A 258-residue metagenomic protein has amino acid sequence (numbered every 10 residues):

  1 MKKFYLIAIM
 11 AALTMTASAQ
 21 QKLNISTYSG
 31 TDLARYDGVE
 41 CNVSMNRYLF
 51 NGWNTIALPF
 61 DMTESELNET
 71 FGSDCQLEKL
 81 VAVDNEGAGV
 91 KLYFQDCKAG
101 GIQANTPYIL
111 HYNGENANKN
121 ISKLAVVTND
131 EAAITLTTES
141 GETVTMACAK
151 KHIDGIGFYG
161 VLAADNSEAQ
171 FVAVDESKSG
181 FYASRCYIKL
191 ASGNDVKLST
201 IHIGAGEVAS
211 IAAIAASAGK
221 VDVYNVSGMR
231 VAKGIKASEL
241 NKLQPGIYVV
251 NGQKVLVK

Functional and structural regions predicted by a protein language model:
M1-F4, V257-K258: Positively charged n-region of N-terminal signal peptides that target proteins for export
F4-L13, G228: Sec-dependent N-terminal signal peptides
L13-A19: C-terminal segment of classical bacterial N-terminal signal peptides
Q20-F71, Q95-I211, L256-K258: A short, polar beta-strand/turn micro-motif
E69, S73-D84, K220-V226: Change to "...patches in solvent-exposed regions of secreted, membrane-anchored, or virion-exposed structural
D84, A163, L190, N225 (+1 more regions): Acidic surface patches and DE-rich sequence motifs
E207-K258: C-terminal outer-membrane/trafficking sorting elements
